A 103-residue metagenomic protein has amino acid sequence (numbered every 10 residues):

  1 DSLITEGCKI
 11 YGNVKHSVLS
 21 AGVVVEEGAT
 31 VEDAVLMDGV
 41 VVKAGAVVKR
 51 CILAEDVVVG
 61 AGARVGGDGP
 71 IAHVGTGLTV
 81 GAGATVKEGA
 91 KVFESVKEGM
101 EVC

Functional and structural regions predicted by a protein language model:
D1-C103: Left-handed beta-helix
